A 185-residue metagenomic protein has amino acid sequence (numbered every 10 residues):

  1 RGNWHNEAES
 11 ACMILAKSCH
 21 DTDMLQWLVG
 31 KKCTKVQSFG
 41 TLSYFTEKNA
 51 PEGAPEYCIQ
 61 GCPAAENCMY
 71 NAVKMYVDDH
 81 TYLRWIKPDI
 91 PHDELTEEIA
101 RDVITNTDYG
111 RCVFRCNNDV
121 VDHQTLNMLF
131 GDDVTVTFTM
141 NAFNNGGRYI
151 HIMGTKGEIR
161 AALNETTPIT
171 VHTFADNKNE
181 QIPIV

Functional and structural regions predicted by a protein language model:
R1-G110: Predominantly a Rossmann-like dinucleotide-binding segment in NAD(P)-dependent oxidoreductases
G110-V185: Glycine-enriched catalytic-core subsegment of oxygenase/oxidase enzymes
